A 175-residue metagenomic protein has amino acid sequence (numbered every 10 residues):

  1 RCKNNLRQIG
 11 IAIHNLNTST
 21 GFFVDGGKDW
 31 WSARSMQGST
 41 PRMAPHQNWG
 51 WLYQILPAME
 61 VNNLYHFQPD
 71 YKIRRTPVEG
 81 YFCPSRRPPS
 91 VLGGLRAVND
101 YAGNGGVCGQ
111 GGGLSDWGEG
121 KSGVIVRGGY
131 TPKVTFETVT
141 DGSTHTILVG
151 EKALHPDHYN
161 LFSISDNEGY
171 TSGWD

Functional and structural regions predicted by a protein language model:
R1-D175: Internal low-complexity, small-residue/proline-rich segments
